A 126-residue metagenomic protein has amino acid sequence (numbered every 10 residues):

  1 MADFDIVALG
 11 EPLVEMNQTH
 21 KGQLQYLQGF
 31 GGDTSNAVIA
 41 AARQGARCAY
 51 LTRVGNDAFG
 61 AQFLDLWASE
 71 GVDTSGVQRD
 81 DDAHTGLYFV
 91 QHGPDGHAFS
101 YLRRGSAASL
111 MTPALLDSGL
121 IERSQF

Functional and structural regions predicted by a protein language model:
M1-D5, L27, I39: N-terminal glycine-/serine-/threonine-rich phosphate-binding loop
M1-H20: Positively charged, low-complexity intrinsically disordered leader regions
I6, T34-V38, G60, G86: A general structural signal for well-ordered alpha-helical segments in protein cores
M16-T19, Q44, E70: Change "in soluble alpha/beta enzymes" to "in soluble alpha/beta proteins
K21-L24, R47-A49: A short, structure-level motif marking secondary-structure boundaries and short turns
G22-G32: Short pre-catalytic strand/loop immediately N-terminal to key active-site residues, enriched for Gly-Thr
G29, A37-R47: Alpha-helix C-terminal capping segments
R47, L51-F126: Conserved N-terminal subdomain of the carbohydrate kinase-like
